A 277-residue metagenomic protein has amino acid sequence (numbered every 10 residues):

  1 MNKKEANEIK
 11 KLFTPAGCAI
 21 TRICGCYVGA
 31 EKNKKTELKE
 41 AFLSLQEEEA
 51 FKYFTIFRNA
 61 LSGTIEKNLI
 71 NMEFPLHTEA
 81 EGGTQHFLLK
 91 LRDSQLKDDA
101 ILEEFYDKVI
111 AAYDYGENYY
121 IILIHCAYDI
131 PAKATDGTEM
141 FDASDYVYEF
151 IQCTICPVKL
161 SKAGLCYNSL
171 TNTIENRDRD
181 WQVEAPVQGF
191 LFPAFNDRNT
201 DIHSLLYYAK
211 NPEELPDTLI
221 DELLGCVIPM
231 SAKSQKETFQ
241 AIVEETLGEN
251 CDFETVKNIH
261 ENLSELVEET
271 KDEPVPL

Functional and structural regions predicted by a protein language model:
K4-P274: Long, hydrophobic alpha/beta structural blocks
